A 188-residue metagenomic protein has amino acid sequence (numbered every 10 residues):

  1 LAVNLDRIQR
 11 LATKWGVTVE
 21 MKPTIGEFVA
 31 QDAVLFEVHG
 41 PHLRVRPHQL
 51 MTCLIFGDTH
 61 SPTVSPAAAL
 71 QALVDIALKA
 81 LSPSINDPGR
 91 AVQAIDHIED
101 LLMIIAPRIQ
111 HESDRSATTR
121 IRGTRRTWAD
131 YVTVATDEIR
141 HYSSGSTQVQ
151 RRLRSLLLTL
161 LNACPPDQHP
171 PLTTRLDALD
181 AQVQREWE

Functional and structural regions predicted by a protein language model:
L1-V17, T24, A33-E188: Short basic (Lys/Arg) and small-residue
